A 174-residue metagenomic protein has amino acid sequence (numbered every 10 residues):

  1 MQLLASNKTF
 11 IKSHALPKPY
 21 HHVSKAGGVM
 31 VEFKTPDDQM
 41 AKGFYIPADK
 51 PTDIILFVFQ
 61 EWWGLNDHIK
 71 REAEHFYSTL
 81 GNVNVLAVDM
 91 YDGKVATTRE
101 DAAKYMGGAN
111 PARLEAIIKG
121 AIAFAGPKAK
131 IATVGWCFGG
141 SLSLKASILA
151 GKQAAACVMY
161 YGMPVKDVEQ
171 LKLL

Functional and structural regions predicted by a protein language model:
L3-S6, I11-K25, V29-G126: Serine-hydrolase catalytic machinery in alpha/beta-hydrolase-like enzymes
P51, A129, K152, K172-L173: Structured loop/turn residues at beta-strand edges in well-structured enzyme cores
K130-A132, A155-V158: Residue in the alpha/beta-hydrolase core beta-strand immediately N-terminal to the catalytic nucleophile
G135-G139, S143: Gly/Ala-rich beta-loop-alpha elbow adjacent to hydrolase catalytic centers
K145-A156: Conserved hydrolase catalytic core segment
A156-L174: The feature captures the conserved acid-bearing segment of alpha/beta-hydrolase catalytic domains
